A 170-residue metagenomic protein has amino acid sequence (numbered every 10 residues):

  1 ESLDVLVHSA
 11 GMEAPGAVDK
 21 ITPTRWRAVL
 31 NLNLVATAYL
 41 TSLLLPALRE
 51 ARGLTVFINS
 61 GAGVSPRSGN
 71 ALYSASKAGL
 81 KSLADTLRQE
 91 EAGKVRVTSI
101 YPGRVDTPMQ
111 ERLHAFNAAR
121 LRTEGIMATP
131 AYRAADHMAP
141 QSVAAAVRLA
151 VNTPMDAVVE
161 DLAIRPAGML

Functional and structural regions predicted by a protein language model:
S9-A14: Conserved NAD(P)H cofactor-binding loop of Rossmann-fold oxidoreductase domains
A17-V18, R25-R27: Substrate-binding pocket helix/loop in short-chain dehydrogenase/reductase
D19, S65-A71: Active-site loop immediately N-terminal to the catalytic Tyr-X3-Lys motif of short-chain dehydrogenase/reductase
T41, S76: Active-site helix of classical SDR
S60: Residue(s) in the substrate-gating loop at a strand-loop-helix junction that position the organic substrate next
S65, T86-V95: Active-site-adjacent segment of SDR/Rossmann-fold oxidoreductases
S99-I100, A119-L170: C-terminal helical subdomain
